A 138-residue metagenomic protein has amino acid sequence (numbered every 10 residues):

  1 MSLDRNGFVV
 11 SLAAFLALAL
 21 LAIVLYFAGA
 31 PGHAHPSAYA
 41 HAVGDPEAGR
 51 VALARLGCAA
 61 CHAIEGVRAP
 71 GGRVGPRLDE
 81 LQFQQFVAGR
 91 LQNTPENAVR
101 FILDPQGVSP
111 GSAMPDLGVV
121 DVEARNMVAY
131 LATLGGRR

Functional and structural regions predicted by a protein language model:
M1-V9: N-terminal positive-inside, membrane-proximal cytosolic segments immediately preceding the first
V10-Y26: Hydrophobic membrane-insertion alpha-helices, especially the h-region of bacterial N-terminal signal peptides
G29-A54: Electrostatic cytochrome c docking/interface patches
D45, T94, A98, E123-M127: Stable alpha-helical elements in mature extracytoplasmic
G49, R55-E65, M114, M127-L131: The canonical Cys-X-X-Cys-His
R50-V51, E65-R100: Gly/Gly-Pro-rich "capping" loops immediately C-terminal to redox-active cysteine motifs in periplasmic/lumenal
G72-L81, F101-L134: Axial heme c-ligation environment in periplasmic c-type cytochrome domains
R137-R138: Short, solvent-exposed mixed-charge patches
